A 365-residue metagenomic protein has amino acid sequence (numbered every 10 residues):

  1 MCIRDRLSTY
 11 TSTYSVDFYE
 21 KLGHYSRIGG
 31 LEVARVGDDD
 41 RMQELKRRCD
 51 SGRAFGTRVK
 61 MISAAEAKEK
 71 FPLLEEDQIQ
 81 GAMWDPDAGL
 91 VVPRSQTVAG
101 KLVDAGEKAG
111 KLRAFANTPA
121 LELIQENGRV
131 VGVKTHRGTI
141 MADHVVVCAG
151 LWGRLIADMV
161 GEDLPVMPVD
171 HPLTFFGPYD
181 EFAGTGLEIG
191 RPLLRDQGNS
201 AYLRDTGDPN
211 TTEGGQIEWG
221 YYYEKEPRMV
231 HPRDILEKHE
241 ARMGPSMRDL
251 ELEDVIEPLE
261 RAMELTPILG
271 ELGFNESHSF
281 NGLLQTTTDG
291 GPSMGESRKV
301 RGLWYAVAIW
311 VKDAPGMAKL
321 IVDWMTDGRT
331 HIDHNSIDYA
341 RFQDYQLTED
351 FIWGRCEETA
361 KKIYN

Functional and structural regions predicted by a protein language model:
R4-K70, S200-L203, T212-G214: Dinucleotide-binding Rossmann-like beta1-alpha1 core, especially the glycine-rich loop that anchors the ADP
H24-R35, R48, M61-A64, K68-A109 (+3 more regions): Helix-loop-beta segment of a Rossmann-like dinucleotide-binding subdomain
D40, F71-I79, I124-V131, Q285-G290 (+1 more regions): A short, glycine/Asx- and small/polar-enriched loop/turn that sits immediately N-terminal to a beta-strand
S63-A64, A116-T118, H278: Short loop/edge segments at beta-strand edges and connector loops that shape dinucleotide/nucleotide cofactor-binding
M83-H144, W152-L155: Helical element adjacent to the flavin cofactor pocket in flavoenzyme catalytic cores
K101, P245-A360: C-terminal catalytic lobe of FAD-dependent flavoproteins
T139-P192: Central helical "cap/lid" subdomain
D180-R301: Active-site lid/adjacent beta-loop-alpha segment flanking the redox-cofactor pocket in flavoenzymes
